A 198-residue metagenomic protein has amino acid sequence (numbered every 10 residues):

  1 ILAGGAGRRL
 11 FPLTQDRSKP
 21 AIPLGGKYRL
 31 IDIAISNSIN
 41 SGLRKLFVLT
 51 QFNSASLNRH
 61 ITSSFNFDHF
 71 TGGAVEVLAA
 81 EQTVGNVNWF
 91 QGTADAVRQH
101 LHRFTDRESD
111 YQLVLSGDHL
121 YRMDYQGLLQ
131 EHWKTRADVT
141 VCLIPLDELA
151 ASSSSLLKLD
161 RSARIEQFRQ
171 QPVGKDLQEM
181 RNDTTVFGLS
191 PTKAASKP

Functional and structural regions predicted by a protein language model:
I1-P198: Unchanged
